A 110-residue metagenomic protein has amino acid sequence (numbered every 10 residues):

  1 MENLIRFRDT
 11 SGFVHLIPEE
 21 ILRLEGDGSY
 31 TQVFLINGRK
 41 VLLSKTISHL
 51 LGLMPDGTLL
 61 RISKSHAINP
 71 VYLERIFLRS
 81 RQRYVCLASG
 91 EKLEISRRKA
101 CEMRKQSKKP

Functional and structural regions predicted by a protein language model:
M1-P110: Basic, polyanion-interacting recognition surfaces, primarily in bacterial LytTR/OmpR-type DNA-binding effector domains
